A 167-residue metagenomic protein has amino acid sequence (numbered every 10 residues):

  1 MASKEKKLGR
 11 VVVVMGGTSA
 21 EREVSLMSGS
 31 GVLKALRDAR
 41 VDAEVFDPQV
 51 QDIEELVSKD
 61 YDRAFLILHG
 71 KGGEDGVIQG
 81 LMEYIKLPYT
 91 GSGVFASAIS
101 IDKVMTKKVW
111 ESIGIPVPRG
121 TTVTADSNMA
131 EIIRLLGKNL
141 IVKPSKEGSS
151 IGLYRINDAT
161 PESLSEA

Functional and structural regions predicted by a protein language model:
M1-F95, I99-K108, S112, T122-I132: ATP-binding N-terminal substructure of ATP-dependent carboxylate-amine bond-forming enzymes
K4-E5, I132-L135, P144-G148: Solvent-exposed alpha-helices and their adjacent loops that cap or buttress functional pockets in soluble metabolic
L8, G137-N139: A general structural motif
S25, P118-G120, N139-A167: Glycine-rich phosphate-binding loop of ATP-grasp-fold ATP-dependent ligases
G114-P116: Short secondary-structure junctions
